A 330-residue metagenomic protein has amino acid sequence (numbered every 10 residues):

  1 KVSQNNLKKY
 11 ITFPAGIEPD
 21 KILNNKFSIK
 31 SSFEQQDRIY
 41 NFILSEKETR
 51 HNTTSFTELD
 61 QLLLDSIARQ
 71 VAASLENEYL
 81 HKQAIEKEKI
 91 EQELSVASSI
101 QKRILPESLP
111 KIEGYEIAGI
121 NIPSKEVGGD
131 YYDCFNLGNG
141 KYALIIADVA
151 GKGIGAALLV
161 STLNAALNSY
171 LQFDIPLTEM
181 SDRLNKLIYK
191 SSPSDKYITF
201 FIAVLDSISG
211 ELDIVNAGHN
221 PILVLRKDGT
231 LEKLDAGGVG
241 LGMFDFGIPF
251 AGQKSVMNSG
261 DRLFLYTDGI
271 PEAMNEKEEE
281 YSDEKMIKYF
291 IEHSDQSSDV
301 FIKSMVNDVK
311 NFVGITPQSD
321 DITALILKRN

Functional and structural regions predicted by a protein language model:
K1-S55, N216: GAF sensory domains
S31-N52, L59-D60, N139-Y142, G260-R262 (+2 more regions): Short hydrophobic/glycine-rich mini-motifs in sensory/regulatory modules that couple input to downstream signaling
Y40-I67, K152, A251, E272-Y281 (+1 more regions): Regulatory loop-to-helix N-cap segments in sensory/regulatory domains that couple ligand/signal detection
T54-E76, S161-A165, N258-S259: Amphipathic alpha-helical "output/dimerization" segments
T57-L64, A73-I90, L94, D283: Interdomain signal-transducing alpha-helical coiled-coil linkers
D65, R69-A72, N168, I175 (+2 more regions): A specific heptad-register position in long alpha-helical coiled-coils used by two-component signaling proteins
H81, I85-F264, G314-N330: … and, occasionally, acidic/histidine-rich disordered N-termini of signaling adaptors
F201, Q253-L265, I270-N330: C-terminal catalytic subdomain
